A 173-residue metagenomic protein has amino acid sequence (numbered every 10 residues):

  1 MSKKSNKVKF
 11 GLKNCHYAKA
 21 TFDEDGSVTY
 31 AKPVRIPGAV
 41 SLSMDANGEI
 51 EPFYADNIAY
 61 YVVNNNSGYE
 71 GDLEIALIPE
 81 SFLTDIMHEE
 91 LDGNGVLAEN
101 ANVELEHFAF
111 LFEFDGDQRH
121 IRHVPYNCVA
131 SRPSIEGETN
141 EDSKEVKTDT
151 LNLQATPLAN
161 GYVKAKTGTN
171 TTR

Functional and structural regions predicted by a protein language model:
S2-A20, N94, A98-F114, V129-P133 (+1 more regions): Proteins with a high burden of low-complexity, intrinsically disordered sequence enriched in S/T/G/P/A and R, requiring
S2-L83, A130-T148: Solvent-exposed edge beta-strands and adjacent loop segments that serve as assembly or binding interfaces
F10, D25, P37, N47 (+4 more regions): Feature targets compositionally biased, intrinsically disordered low-complexity regions with long contiguous runs
A31-I36, R122-C128, A165-G168: Short amphipathic beta-strand/extended segments with alternating polar/hydrophobic composition
R35, R119-R122, R132, R173: Arginine residue identity/basic-tract feature
N57, T84-H88, H123-P125, E136-N140 (+1 more regions): Surface-exposed beta-strand edges and their flanking turn/coil or helix-capping segments
Y61-Y126: Structured, beta-strand-rich domain cores that present glycine/charged loop surfaces used to bind extended ligands
C128, R132-R173: Mixed-charge, glycine-accented linear interaction segment located at domain edges/termini
